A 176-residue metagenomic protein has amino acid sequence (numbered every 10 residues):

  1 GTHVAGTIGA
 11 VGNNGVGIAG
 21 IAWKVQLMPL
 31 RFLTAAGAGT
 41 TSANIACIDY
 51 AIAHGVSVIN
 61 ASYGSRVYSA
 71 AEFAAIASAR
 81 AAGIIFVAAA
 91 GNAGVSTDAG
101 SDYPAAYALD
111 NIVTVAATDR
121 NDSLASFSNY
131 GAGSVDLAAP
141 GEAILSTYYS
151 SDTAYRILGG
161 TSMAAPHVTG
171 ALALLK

Functional and structural regions predicted by a protein language model:
G1-A74, I112-D119: Subtilisin-like peptidase catalytic core
A5-G9, M28-T34, D49, S57-V58 (+2 more regions): Hydrolase catalytic cores
Q26, I85, V113, D136-A138 (+1 more regions): Residues embedded in well-ordered beta-strands
T40-N44, A88-S134, L145-T161: Active-site-adjacent substrate-recognition loops and nearby beta-strands within hydrolase catalytic domains
Y68-F86, Y103, N111: Catalytic-core regions built around general acid/base machinery
